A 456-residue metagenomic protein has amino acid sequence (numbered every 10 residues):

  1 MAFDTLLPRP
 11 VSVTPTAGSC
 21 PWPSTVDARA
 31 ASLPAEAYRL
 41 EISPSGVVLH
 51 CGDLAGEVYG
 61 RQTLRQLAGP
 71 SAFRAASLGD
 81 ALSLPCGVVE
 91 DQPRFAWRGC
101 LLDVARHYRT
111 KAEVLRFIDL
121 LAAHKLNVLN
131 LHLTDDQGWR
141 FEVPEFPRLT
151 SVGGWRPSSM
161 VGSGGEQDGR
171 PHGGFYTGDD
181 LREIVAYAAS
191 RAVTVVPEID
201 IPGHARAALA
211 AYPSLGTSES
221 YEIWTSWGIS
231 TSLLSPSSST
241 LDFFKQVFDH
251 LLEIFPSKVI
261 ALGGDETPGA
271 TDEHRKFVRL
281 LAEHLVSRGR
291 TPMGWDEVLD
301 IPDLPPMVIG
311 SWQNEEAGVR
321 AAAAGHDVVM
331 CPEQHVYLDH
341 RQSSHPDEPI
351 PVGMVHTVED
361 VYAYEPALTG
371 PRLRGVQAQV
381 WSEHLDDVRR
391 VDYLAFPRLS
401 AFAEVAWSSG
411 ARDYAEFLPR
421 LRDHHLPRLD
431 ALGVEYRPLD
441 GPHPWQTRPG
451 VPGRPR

Functional and structural regions predicted by a protein language model:
M1-E90, L252, P292-L299, D303-P305 (+2 more regions): Acidic, contiguous N-terminal accessory segments
D53, C100, L121, V195 (+4 more regions): Conserved, mostly hydrophobic/aromatic
F73-G87, H124-G154, A189-A210, D327-V329: Glycine-rich, aromatic-flanked loop segments that form ligand/cofactor-binding clefts across common enzyme folds
P93, Q137-S190, A205-D242, R275: Aromatic- and acidic-residue-enriched carbohydrate-binding clefts of CAZyme catalytic domains
D103-D136: A conserved hydrophobic secondary-structure block that centers on an alpha-helix together with its immediately flanking
H124-L129, L181-P202, T231-I260: An active-site-proximal structural segment forming one wall of the substrate-binding cleft that immediately precedes
A208-H326: Active-site neighborhood of glycoside hydrolase catalytic domains
D300-P305, Q313-R456: Flexible, acidic glycine-rich loops studded with aromatic residues
